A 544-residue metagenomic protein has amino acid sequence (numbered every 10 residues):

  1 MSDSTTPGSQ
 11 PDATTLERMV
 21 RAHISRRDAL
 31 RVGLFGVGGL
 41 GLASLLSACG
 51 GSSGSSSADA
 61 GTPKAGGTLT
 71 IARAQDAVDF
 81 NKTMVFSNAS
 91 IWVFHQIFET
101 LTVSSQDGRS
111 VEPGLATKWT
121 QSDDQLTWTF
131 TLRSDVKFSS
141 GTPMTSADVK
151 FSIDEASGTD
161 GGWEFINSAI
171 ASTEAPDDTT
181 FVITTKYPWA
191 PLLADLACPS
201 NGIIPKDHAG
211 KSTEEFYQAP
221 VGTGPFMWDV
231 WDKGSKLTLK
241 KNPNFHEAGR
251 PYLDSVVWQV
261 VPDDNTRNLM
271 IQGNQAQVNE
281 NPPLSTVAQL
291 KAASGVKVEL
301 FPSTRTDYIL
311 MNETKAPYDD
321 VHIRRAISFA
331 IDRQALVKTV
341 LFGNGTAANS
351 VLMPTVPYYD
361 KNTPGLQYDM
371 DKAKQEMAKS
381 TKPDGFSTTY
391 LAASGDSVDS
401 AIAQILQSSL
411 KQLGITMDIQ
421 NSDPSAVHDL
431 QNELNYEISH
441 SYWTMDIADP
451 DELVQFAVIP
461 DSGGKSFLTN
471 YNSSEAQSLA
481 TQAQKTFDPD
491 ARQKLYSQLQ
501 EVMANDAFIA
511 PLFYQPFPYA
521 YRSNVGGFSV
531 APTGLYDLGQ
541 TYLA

Functional and structural regions predicted by a protein language model:
M1-D28, G38-S44, A48: N-terminal secretory signal peptides
S4, A72-D123, D154, V221: N-terminal lobe/hinge region of extracytoplasmic solute-binding protein
S105-S110, A197-P251, S255, D371 (+1 more regions): Gly/Pro-rich hinge or "lid" segments in bacterial periplasmic/extracellular proteins
T131, F165-H208, V230: Surface-exposed binding/hinge segments that line and control ligand-binding clefts or catalytic entry sites
K241, A292, D319-S408, Q412 (+1 more regions): Append "and occasionally in soluble cytosolic enzymes with long acidic Gly/Pro-rich linkers
P243-Q289, T416: Ligand-site clamp/hinge motif
Q412, T416-V427, N432, Q455-S523 (+1 more regions): Extracytoplasmic/peripheral linker and loop segments enriched in polar/acidic and small residues with frequent Thr/Pro
Y519-A544: Long beta-strand-rich cores associated with HINT superfamily self-processing modules
